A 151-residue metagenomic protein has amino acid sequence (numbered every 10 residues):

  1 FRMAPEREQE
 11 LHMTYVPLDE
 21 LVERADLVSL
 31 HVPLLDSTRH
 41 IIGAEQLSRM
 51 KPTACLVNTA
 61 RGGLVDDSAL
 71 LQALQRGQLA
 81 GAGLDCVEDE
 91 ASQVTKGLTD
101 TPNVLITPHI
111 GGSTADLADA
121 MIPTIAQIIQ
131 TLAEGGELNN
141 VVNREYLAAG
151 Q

Functional and structural regions predicted by a protein language model:
F1-M3, M121: Short acidic alpha-helix initiation/capping motifs at coil-to-helix transition points, especially at protein N-termini
M3-G97: Rossmann-like adenosine-cofactor binding region
T53-Q151: Rossmann-like dinucleotide-binding domain for NAD(H)/NADP(H)
